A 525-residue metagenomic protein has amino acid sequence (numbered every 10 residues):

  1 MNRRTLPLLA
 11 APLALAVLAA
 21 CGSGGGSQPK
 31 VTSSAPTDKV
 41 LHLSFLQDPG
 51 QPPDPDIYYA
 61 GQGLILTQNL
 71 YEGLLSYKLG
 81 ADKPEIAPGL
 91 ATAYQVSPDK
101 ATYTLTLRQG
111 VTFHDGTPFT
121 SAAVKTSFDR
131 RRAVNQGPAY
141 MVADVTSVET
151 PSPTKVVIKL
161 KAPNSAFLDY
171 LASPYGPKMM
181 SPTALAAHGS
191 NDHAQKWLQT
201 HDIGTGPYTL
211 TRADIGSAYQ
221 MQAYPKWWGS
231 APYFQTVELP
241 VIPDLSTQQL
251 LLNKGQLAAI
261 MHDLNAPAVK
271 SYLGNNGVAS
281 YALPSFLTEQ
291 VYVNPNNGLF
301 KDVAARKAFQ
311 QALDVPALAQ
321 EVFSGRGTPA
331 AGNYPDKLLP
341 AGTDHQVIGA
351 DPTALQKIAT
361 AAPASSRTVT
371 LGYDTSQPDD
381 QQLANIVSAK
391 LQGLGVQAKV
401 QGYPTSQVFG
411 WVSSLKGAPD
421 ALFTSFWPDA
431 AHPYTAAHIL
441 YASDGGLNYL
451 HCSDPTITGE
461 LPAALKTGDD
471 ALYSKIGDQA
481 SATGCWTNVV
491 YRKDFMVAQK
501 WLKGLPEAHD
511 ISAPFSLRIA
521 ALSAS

Functional and structural regions predicted by a protein language model:
L43-S44, G116, L264, Q392-Y441 (+2 more regions): Periplasmic binding protein-like
S44-P98, D129, I203-G204: N-terminal lobe/hinge region of extracytoplasmic solute-binding protein
Y140-H188: Surface-exposed binding/hinge segments that line and control ligand-binding clefts or catalytic entry sites
Y175-S230: Gly/Pro-rich hinge or "lid" segments in bacterial periplasmic/extracellular proteins
Q220-K270: Ligand-site clamp/hinge motif
S324, T328-A361, Q377-Q382: Structural transition elements
K399-G402, S406-V408, A436-K500, A524-S525: Extracytoplasmic/peripheral linker and loop segments enriched in polar/acidic and small residues with frequent Thr/Pro
M496-S525: Long beta-strand-rich cores associated with HINT superfamily self-processing modules
